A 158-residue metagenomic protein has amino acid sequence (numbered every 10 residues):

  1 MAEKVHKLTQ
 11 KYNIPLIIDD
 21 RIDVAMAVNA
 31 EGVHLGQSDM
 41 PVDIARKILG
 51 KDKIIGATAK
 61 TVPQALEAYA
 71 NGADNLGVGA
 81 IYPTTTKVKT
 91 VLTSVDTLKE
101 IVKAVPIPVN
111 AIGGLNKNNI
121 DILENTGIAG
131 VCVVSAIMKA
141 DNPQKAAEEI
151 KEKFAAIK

Functional and structural regions predicted by a protein language model:
M1-I18, Q37, V42-T61, K89-K117 (+1 more regions): Alpha-helix-loop-beta-strand connector modules within alpha/beta enzyme cores
M1-K4, A25-M26, V78-A80: A generic short-segment signal for beta-strand/edge and adjacent turn/coil regions
L16-E31, A45, K60-G72, A104-A111 (+2 more regions): Catalytic cores of alpha/beta
V28-A30, L35, A57-K99, K103 (+2 more regions): Glycine/Thr-rich beta-alpha phosphate-binding loop at enzyme active sites
Q37-I44, G77-K89, I120, E124-K153: Glycine-rich phosphate-binding active-site loops on the catalytic face of alpha/beta enzymes
